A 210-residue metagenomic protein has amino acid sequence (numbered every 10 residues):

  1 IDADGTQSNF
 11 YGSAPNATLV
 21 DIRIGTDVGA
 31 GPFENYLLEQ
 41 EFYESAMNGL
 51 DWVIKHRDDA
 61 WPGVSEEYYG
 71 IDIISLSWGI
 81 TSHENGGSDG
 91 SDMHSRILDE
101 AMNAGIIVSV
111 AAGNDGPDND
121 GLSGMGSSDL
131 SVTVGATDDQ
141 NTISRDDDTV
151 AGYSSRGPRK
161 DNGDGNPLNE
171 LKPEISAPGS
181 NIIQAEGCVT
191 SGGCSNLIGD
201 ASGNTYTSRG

Functional and structural regions predicted by a protein language model:
I1, M47-I54, S95, D99 (+2 more regions): Predominant activation on well-ordered alpha-helical scaffold segments within soluble catalytic domains
I1-A3, W52-D59, N114, N181-Q184 (+1 more regions): Conserved helix-loop functional segments at active or binding sites
I1-E44, S65-I73, N103-G105, S127-S131 (+2 more regions): Subtilisin-like serine protease catalytic core
T6, S82-S91, A111-S128, A136-K172 (+1 more regions): Active-site-adjacent substrate-recognition loops and nearby beta-strands within hydrolase catalytic domains
G25, G49-H56, T137, R156: Generic, well-ordered alpha-helical scaffold segments in large soluble proteins
Y43-L50, S95-L98, N119-L122, S131 (+1 more regions): Extracytoplasmic/secreted envelope proteins and their assembly/folding machinery, especially bacterial periplasmic
L50-S88, A111-A112: Short acidic, glycine-rich surface-loop motifs adjacent to enzyme active sites
G90-V108: Catalytic-core regions built around general acid/base machinery
